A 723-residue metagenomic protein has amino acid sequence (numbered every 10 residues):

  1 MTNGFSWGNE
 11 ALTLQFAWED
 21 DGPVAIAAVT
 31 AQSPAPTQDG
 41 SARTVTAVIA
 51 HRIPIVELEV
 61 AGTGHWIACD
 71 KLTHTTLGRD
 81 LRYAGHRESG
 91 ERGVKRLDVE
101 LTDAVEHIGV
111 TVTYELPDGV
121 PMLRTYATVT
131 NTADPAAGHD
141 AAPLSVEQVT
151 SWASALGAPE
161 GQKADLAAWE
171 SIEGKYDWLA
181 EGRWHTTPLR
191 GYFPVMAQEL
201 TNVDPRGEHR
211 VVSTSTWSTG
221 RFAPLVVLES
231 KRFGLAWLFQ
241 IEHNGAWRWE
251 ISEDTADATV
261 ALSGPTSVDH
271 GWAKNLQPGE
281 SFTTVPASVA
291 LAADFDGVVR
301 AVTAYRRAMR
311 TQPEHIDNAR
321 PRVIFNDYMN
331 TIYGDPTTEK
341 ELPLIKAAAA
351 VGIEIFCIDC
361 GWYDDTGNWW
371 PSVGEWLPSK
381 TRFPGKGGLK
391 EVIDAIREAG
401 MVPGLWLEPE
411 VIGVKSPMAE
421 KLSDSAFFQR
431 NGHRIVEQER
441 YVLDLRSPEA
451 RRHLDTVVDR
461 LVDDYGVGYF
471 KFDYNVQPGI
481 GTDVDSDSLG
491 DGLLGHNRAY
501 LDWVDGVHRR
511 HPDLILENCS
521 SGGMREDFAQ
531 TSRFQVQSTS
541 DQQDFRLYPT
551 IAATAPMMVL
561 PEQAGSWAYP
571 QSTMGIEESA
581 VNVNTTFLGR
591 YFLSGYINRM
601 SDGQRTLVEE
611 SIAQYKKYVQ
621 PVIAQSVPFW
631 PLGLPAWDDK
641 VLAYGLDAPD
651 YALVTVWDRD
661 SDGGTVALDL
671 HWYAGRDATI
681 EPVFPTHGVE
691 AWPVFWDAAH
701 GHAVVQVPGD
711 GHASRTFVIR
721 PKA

Functional and structural regions predicted by a protein language model:
T2-E253, A678-P693: Polysaccharide-binding surfaces and accessory modules of carbohydrate-active proteins
L123-N131, L516, Y651-D658: Short, well-ordered beta-strand segments enriched in hydrophobic/aromatic residues
G220, P224-L225, L634-R676, A713-V718: Carbohydrate-binding surface patches
K274-A292, D710-R720: Short Pro-Gly-centered flexible turn/kink motifs
I316-T456, Y469: Aromatic-lined carbohydrate-binding/catalytic grooves of carbohydrate-active enzymes
K386-G388, E420, D424-S579, L588-R590 (+2 more regions): Active-site neighborhood of glycoside hydrolase catalytic domains
V583-P631: Catalytic cores of secreted or luminal carbohydrate-active enzymes
D660-A723: C-terminal beta-sandwich/jelly-roll accessory domains of carbohydrate-active enzymes
